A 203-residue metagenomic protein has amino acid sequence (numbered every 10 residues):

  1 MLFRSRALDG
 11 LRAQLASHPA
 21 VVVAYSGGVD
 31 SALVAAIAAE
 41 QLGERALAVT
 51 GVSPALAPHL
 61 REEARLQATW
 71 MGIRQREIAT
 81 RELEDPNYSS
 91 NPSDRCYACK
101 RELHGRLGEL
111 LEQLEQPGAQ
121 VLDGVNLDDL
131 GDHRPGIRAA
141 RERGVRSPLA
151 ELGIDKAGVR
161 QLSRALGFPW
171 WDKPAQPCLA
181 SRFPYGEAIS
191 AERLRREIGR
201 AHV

Functional and structural regions predicted by a protein language model:
M1-L2, H202: Short, small-residue-biased leader/transition segments that mark boundaries at the very start of proteins
F3-A165: ATP-dependent adenylation/nucleotidyltransferase module used to activate substrates
Q113, I198-V203: Short amphipathic alpha-helical motifs in flexible or low-confidence regions
A150-R200: Mid-to-C-terminal catalytic subdomains of enzymes that bind/position adenosyl phosphate moieties or nucleic-acid
